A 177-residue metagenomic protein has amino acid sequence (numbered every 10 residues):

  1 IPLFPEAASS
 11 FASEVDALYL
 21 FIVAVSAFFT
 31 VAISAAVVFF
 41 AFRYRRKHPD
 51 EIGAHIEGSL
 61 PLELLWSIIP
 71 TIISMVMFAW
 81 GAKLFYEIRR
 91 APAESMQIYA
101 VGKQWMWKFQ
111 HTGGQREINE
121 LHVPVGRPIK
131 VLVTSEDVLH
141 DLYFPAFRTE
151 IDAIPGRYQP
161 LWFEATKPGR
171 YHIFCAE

Functional and structural regions predicted by a protein language model:
I1-F21, S34, A41-E177: Non-transmembrane, membrane-proximal soluble domains of secreted or membrane proteins
S26: Globin-like tetrapyrrole-binding proteins
F29-A32, A36: Membrane-embedded alpha-helical transmembrane segments of multi-pass integral membrane proteins
